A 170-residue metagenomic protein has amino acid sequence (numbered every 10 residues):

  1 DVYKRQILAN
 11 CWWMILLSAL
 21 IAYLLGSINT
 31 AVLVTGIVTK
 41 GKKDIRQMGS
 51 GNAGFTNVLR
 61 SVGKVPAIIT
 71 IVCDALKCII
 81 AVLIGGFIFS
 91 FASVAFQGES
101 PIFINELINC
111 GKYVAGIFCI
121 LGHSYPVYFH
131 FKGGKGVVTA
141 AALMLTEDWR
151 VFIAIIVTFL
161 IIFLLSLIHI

Functional and structural regions predicted by a protein language model:
D1-Y3, H169-I170: Short, small-residue-biased leader/transition segments that mark boundaries at the very start of proteins
I7-C11, T56-S61, I104-E106, K132: Helix-boundary and loop/linker segments of multi-pass membrane transporters
M14, S18, V65-V72, L76-Y128 (+2 more regions): Nucleotide and nucleotide-moiety/phosphate-recognizing core
M14-V38: N-terminal signal-anchor transmembrane alpha helix
A31-V34, G122-K132, L160-S166: C-terminal ends of transmembrane helices
L33-P66, G133: Cytosolic, membrane-interface loops and tails of multi-pass inner-membrane proteins
D44-N52, Y128-A141, I168-H169: Short, non-helical or kinked segments that cap or interrupt transmembrane helices
L59-G63, G85, F89, F118 (+1 more regions): Interfacial segments of multi-pass membrane proteins
